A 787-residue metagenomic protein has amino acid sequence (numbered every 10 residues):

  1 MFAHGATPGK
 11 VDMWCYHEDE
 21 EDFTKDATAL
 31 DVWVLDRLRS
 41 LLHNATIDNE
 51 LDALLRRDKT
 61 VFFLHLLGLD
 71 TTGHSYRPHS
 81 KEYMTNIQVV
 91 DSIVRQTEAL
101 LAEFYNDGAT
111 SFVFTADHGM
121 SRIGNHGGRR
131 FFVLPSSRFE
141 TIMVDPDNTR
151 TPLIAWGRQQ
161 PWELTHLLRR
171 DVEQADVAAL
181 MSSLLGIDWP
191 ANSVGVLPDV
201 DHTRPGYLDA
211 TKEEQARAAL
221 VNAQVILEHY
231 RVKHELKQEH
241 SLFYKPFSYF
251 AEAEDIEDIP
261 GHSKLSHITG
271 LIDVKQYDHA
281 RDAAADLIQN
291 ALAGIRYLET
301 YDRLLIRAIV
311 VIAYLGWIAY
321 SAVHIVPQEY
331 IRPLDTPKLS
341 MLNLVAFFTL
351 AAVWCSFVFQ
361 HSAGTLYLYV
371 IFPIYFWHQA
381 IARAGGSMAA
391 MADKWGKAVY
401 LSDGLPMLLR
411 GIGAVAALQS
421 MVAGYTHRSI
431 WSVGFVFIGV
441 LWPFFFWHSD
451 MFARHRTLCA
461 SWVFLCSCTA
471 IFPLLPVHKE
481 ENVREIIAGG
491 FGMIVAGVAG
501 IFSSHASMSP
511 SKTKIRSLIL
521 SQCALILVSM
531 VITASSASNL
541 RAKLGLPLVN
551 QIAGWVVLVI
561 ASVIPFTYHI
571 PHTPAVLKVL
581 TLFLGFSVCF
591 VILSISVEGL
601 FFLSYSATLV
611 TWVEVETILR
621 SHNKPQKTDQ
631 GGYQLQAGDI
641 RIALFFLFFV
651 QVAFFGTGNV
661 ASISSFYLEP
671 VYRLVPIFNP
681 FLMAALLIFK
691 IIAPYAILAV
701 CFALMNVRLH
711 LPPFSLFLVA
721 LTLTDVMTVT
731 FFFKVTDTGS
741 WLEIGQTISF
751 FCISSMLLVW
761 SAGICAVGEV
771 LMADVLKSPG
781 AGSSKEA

Functional and structural regions predicted by a protein language model:
M1-K59, G68-H74, V172-L185, P190-Y207: Active-site-proximal alpha/beta segments of enzymes that process anionic O-linked groups
H4-T7, S75-H79, V94, N125-G128 (+2 more regions): Short coil/turn segments at secondary-structure boundaries
E18-F23, H74-S80, R122-G124, S137-F139 (+3 more regions): Flexible glycine/proline-enriched surface loops and loop-helix/loop-strand junctions
T28-R56, F62, L69-H126, S137-R138: A long, amphipathic alpha-helix that forms part of the scaffold/cap immediately adjacent to metal-dependent active
A29, T203-L265, T269-T300, V311: Phosphate/adenylate-binding glycine loop and adjacent helical scaffold
V61-H65, F112-F114, P152-I154, L180 (+1 more regions): Structural recognition of the beta-strand scaffold that forms the well-ordered cores of secreted hydrolase catalytic
T115-L167, T211: Histidine-centered active-site microenvironments of extracellular/periplasmic hydrolases and transferases
Y301-A787: Alpha-helical transmembrane segments of integral membrane proteins
